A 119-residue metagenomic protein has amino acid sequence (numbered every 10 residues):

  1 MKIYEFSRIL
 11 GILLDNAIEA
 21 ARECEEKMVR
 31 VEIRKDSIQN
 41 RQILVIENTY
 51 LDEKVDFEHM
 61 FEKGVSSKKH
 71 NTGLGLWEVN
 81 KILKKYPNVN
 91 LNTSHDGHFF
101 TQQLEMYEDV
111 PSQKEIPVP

Functional and structural regions predicted by a protein language model:
I3-E26, K85: Conserved ATP-binding N-box helix of the HATPase_c
K27-V29, N88-V89: Glycine-centered, small-residue-biased loops immediately flanking beta-strands in adenine/cofactor-binding cores
M28-N40: Short beta-strand/loop element within the Bergerat-fold HATPase_c
N40-G73, E115-V118: Glycine-rich/acidic phosphate-handling loop/turn and adjacent ATP-lid/helix of nucleotide-binding kinase/ATPase domains
N48, L104-V110, P117: C-terminal beta-strand of the catalytic ATP-binding
G73, D96-Q103: Glycine-rich nucleotide-binding loop
E78-N88: Conserved glycine-/histidine-rich ATP-lid loop and adjacent helix of the Bergerat-fold HATPase_c
P87-D96: Glycine-rich ATP-binding loops of the HATPase_c
